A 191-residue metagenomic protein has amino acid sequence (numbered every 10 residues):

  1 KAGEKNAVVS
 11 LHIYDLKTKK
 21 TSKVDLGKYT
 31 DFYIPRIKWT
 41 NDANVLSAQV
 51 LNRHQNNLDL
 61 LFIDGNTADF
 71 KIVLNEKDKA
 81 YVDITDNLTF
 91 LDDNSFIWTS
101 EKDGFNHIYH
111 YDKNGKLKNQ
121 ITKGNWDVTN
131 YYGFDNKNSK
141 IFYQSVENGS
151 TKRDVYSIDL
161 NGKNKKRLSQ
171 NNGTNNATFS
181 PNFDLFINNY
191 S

Functional and structural regions predicted by a protein language model:
K1-S191: Beta-propeller folds
